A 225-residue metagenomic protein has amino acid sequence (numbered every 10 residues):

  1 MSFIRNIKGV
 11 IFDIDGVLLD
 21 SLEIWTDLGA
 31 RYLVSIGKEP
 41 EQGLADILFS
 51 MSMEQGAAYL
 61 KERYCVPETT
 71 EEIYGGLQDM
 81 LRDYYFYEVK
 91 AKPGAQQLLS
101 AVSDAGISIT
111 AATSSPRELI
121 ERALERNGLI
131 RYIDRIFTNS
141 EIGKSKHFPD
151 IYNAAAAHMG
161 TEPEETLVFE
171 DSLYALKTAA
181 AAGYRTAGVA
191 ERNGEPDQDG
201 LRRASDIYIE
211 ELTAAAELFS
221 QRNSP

Functional and structural regions predicted by a protein language model:
M1-K8, S100-S103, P116-R117, E121-P225: Asp-based, Mg2+/Mn2+-dependent phosphohydrolase catalytic module
F3-A105: N-terminal helical cap/lid subdomain that shapes the substrate entry/recognition surface in HAD-like hydrolases
L18, A91, I109-A112, V168-F169: Conserved SAM-binding loop
E39, S108, R185: Residue-level detector of anion-binding/catalytic polar loops
M53, T113, R117: Functionally critical, cavity-lining and gating residues within the transmembrane helices of 12-TM secondary
M80-R82, S108, R222-S224: Electropositive, surface-exposed helix/loop patches at the edges of structured domains that serve as adaptable
Y85-K90, S114, T186-G188: Short, flexible loop segments at the rims of nucleotide/cofactor-binding pockets, characterized by
